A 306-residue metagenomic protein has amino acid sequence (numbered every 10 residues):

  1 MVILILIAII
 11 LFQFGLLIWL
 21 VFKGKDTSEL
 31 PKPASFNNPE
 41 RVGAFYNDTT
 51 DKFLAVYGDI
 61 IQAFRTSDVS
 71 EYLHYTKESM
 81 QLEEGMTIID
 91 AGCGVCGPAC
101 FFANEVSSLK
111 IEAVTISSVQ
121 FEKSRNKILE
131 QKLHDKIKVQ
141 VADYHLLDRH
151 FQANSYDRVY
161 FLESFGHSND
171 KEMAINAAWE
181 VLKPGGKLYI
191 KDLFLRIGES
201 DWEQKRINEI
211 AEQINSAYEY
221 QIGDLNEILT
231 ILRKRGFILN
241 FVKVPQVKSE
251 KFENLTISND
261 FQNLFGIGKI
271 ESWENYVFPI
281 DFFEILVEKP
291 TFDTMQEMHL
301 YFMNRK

Functional and structural regions predicted by a protein language model:
I5-D48: N-terminal auxiliary segments of SAM/dcSAM-dependent transferases
T66-E84: Conserved alpha-helix/loop element of class I SAM-dependent methyltransferases that forms part of the SAM/SAH-binding
I89, A99-L146: Class I SAM-dependent methyltransferase SAM/SAH-binding core
D148-V159: A short acidic, Gly/Pro-enriched loop at the edge of an enzyme's catalytic core that lines a small-molecule cofactor
E172-K187: A short glycine-rich, Lys/Arg-flanked "PGG" loop and its adjoining helix->strand segment in the class I
Y189-E212: Conserved class I S-adenosyl-L-methionine
Y220-G236: Short alpha-helix
F261-K306: C-terminal lobe and adjacent flexible extensions of AdoMet/dcAdoMet transferase-like proteins
